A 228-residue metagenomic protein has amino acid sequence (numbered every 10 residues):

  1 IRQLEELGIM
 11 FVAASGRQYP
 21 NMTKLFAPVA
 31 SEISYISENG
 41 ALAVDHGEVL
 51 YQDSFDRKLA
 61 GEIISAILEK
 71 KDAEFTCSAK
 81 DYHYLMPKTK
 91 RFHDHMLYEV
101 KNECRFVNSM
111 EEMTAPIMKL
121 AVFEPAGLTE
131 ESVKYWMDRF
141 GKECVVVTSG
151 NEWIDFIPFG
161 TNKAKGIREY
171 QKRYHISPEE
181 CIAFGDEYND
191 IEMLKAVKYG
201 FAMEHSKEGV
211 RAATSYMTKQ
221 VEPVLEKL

Functional and structural regions predicted by a protein language model:
I1-I9, Q52-L59, E103, G160-K172 (+2 more regions): Short, acidic loop-to-helix structural element flanking the phosphoryl-transfer center in phosphate-processing enzymes
I1-R91: Active-site phosphate-binding/coordination module
G8-V12, S31-I33, K119, E179-E180 (+1 more regions): Short active-site oxyanion
F11, E74-F75, V146, G200 (+1 more regions): Hydrophobic beta-strand scaffold residues
N21-K24, E131-S132, G166, E192-M193 (+2 more regions): Phosphate- and divalent-cation-binding pockets in alpha/beta enzyme and binding domains that engage nucleotide-derived
V29-S31, N39, F140-K142, A196-V197 (+1 more regions): Short, structured coil segments at secondary-structure junctions
A66, K71-F184, H205: Conserved acidic, metal-coordinating active-site core of Asp-based, Mg2+-dependent phosphoryl-transfer enzymes
I167, S177-T218: Acidic, Mg2+-coordinating phosphoryl-transfer loop and its flanking beta/alpha structural elements, shared across
